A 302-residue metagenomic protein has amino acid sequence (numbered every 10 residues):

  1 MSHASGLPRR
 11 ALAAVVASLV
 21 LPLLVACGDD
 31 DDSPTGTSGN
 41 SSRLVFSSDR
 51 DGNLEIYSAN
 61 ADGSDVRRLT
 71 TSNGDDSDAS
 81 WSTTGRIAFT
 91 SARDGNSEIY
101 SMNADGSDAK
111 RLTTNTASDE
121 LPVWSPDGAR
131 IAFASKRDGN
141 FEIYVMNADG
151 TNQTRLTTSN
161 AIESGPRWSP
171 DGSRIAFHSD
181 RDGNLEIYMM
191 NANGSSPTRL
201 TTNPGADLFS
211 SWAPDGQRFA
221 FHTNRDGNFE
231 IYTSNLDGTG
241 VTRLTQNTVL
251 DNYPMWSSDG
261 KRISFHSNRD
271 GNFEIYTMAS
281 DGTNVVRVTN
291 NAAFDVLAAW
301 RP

Functional and structural regions predicted by a protein language model:
S2-V15: Bacterial N-terminal signal peptides that target proteins for export
A13-L24: Bacterial N-terminal signal peptides
C27-P302: Sequence signature of WD/YWTD-type beta-propeller architectures
